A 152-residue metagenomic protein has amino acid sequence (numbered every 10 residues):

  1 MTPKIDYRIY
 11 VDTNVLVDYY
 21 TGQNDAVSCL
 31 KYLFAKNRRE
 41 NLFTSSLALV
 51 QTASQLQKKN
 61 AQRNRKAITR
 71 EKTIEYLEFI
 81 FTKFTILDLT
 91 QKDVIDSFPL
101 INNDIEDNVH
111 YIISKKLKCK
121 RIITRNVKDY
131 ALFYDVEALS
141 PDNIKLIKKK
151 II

Functional and structural regions predicted by a protein language model:
M1-I5, K115-I152: Acidic, PIN/NYN-like endoribonuclease modules and their adjacent C-terminal/linker elements
M1-T44, N60-R65, I147-I152: Short, well-structured N-terminal submotif of metal-dependent ribonuclease cores
V15, A48, D93, H110 (+1 more regions): Alpha-helix capping/helix-boundary segments
Y20-T21, L56, I101, Y134: Short, flexible helix/strand-to-coil boundary loops that buttress conserved ligand/catalytic motifs in alpha/beta
L56-D88: Helix-adjacent hinge/juxtasegments
T82-R125: Active-site neighborhoods of divalent-metal-dependent phosphate/nucleic-acid chemistry enzymes
